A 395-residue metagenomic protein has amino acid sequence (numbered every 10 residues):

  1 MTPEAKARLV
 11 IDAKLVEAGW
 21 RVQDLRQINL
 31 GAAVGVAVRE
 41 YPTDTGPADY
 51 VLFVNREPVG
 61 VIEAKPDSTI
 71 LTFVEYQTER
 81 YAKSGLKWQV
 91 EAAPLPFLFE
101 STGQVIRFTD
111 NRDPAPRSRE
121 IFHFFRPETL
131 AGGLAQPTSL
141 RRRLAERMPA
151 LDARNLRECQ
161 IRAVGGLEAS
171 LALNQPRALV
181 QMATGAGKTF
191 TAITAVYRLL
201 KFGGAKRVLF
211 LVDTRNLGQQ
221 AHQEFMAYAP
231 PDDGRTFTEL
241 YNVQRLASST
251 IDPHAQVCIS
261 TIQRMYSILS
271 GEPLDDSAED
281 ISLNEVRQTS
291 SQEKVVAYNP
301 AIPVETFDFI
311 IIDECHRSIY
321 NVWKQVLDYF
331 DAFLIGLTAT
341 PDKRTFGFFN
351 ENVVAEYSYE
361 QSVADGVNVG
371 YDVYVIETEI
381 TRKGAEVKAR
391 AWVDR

Functional and structural regions predicted by a protein language model:
M1-R207, N216-D232, P253-V257, Q263 (+4 more regions): ATP-dependent helicase/translocase motor core
R215, F237-S248, I262-S267: Conserved helicase motor
L217, R264-S267, I312-S318, D342-K343: Residues immediately C-terminal
P231-F237, G366: Conserved AMP-binding/adenylation subdomain of ANL enzymes
S267-S270, Y329, I380-G384: Short, solvent-exposed loop/turn elements at domain surfaces
D276-G336: SF2 helicase catalytic motif II
G347-R395: Interdomain helical connector at the RecA1-RecA2 junction of SF1/SF2 helicase-like NTPases
